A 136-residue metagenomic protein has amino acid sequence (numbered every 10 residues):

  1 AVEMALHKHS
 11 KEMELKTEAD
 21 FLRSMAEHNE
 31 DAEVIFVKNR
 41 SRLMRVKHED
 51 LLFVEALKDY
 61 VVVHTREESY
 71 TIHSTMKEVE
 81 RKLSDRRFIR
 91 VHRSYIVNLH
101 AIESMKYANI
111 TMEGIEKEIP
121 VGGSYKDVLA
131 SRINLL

Functional and structural regions predicted by a protein language model:
A1-L136: Basic, polyanion-interacting recognition surfaces, primarily in bacterial LytTR/OmpR-type DNA-binding effector domains
